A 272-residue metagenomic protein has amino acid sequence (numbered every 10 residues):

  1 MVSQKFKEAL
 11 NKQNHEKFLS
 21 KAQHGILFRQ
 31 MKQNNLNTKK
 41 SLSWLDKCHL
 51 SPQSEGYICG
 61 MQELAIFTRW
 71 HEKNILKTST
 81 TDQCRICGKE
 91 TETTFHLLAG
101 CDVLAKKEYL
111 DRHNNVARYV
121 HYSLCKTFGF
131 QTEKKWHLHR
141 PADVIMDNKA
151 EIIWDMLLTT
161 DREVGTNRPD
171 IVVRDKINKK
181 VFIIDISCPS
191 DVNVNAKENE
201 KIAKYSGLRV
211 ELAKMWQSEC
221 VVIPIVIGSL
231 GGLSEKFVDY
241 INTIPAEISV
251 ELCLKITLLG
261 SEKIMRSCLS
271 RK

Functional and structural regions predicted by a protein language model:
M1-L138, A142-N148, V173-K179, I186-S229 (+4 more regions): Charged boundary/loop elements
L76-T78, E163-T166: A short catalytic or substrate-binding loop motif that flags glycine-/basic-rich loops and adjacent residues that bind
T80, N148-A150, W154, N167-P169: Short beta-strand or tight-loop elements that sit immediately N-terminal to catalytic metal-binding acidic residues
I153, R168, V172, V181-D185: Short hydrophobic-acidic sequence motifs that mark active-site Asp/Glu residues
L157-T160: Short, solvent-exposed loop/turn elements at beta->coil junctions and helix N-caps that rim active or binding pockets
I248: Acidic, His- and aromatic-enriched active-site or binding-groove loops in soluble protein domains that engage sugars
